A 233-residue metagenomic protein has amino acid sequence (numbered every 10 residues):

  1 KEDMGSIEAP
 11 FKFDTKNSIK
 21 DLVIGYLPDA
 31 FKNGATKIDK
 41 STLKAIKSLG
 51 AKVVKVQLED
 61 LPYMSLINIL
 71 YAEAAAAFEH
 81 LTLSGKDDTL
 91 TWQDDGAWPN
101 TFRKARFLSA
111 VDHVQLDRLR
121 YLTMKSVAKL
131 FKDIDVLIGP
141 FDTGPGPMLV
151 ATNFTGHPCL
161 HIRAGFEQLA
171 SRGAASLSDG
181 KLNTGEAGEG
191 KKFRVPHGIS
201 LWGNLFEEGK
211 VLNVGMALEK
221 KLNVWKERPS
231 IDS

Functional and structural regions predicted by a protein language model:
K1-K40, K220-S233: A short helix-breaking turn/cap at a secondary-structure junction
P10, N33-E59, F78-T89, H113-I134: Acyltransferase
F13-P28, N68-K125, R163-G165, S171-I199: Short helix-loop capping/hinge segments that flank enzyme active sites or metal/cofactor-binding pockets
A51-I69, F102: Short connector loops at secondary-structure junctions
T143-G144: Short glycine-rich anion-binding loops that position phosphate/pyrophosphate groups of nucleotides and phosphorylated
T152-F154: Short hydrophobic alpha-helices that are characteristic scaffold elements of the AMP-binding
E186-G190, V195-E207, V211-E219, V224 (+1 more regions): Short, well-ordered beta-strand elements
